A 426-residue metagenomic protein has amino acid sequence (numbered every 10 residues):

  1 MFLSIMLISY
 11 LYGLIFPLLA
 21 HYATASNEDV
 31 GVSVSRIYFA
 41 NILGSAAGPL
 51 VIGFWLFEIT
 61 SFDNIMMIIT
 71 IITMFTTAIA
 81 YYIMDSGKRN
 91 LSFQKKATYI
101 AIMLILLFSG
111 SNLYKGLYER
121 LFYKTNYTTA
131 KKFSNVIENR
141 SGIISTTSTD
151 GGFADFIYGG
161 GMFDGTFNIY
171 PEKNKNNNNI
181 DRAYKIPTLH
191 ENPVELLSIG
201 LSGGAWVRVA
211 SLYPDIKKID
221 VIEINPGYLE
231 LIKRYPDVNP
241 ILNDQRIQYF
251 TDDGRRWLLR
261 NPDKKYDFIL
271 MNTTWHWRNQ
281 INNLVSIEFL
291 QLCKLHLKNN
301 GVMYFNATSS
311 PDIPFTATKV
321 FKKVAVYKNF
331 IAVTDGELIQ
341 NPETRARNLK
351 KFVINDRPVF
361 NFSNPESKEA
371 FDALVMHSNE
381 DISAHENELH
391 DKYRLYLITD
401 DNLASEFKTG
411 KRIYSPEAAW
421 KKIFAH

Functional and structural regions predicted by a protein language model:
M1-R347, Y396-H426: Alpha-helical transmembrane segments of multi-pass membrane proteins
T98, S367-K368, I382, H390-D391 (+1 more regions): Short amphipathic alpha-helical segments that mediate assembly, nucleic-acid/protein binding, or membrane association
S286, N364-F371, H390-I398: Short flexible/disordered coil segments
T334-M376: Flexible, glycine-/basic-rich loop-and-beta segments that form/coincide with the SAM-dependent methyltransferase
K351, N355, H377-E380, T399 (+1 more regions): Surface-exposed polar/charged interaction patches
V375-H377, I382-A404: A cross-taxonomic marker for long C-terminal extensions/tails that follow the last structured domain
